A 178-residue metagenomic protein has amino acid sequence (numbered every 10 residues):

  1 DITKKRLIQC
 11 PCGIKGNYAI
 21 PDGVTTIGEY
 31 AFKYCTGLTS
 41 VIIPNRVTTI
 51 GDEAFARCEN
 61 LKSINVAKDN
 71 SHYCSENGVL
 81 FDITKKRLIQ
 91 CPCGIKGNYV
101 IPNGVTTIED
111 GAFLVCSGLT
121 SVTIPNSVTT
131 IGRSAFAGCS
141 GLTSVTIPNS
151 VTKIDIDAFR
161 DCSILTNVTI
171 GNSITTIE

Functional and structural regions predicted by a protein language model:
D1-T26, C35-T49, C58-G78, I83-T107 (+3 more regions): Structural signature of tandem-repeat unit edges
